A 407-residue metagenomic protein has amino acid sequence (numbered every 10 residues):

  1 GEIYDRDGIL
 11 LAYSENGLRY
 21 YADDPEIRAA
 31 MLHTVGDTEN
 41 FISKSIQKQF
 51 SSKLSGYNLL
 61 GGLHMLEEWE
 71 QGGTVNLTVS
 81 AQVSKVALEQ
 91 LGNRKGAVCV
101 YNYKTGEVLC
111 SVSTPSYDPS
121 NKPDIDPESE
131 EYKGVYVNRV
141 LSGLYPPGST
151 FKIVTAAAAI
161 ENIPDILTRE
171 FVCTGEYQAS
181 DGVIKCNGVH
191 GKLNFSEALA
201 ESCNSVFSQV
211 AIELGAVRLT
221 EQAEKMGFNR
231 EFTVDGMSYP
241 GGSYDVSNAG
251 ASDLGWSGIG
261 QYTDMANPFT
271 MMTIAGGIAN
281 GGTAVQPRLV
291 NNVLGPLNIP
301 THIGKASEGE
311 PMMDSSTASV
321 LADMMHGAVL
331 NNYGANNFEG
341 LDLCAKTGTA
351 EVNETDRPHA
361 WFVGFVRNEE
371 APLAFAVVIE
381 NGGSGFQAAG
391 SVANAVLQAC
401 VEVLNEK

Functional and structural regions predicted by a protein language model:
G1-A97, S111-R139, L144, E406: Extracytoplasmic/periplasmic proteins that interact with beta-lactams or build/remodel peptidoglycan
I3-Y4, V100-Y101, V293: Hydrophobic beta-strand positions
I46, E354-D356, F386-A388: Short conserved micro-motifs at the rims of enzyme active sites and ligand-binding pockets
K104-S149, V154-N381, E406: Beta-lactam-recognizing serine transpeptidase/beta-lactamase-like catalytic domain environment
M271, G385-L397: Short, charged, low-complexity patches
N332, N394-K407: Gram-positive cell-envelope targeting signals
